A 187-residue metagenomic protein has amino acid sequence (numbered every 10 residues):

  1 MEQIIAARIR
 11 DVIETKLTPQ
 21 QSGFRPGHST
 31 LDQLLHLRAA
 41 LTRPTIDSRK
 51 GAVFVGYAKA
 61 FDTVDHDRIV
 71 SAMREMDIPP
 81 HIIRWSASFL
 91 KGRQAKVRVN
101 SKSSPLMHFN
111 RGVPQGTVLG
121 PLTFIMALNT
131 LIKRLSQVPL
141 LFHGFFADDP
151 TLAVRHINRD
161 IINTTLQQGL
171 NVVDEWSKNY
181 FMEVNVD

Functional and structural regions predicted by a protein language model:
M1-P114, V154: Conserved pre-catalytic core of RNA-dependent polymerases
I5-Q21, L122-I157: Active-site palm subdomain of RNA-directed nucleic acid polymerases
Q33, F124-A127, T165-G169: Hydrophobic alpha-helical membrane-association signature
R38-L41, L131, Q137-P139, K178: Eukaryotic intrinsically disordered and solvent-exposed regulatory patches
L41-R49, D174-D187: Short, charged alpha-helical motifs in flexible N/C-terminal segments and linkers
K59-M76, P150-K178: Catalytic palm subdomain of template-directed nucleic-acid polymerases, centered on the conserved carboxylate motif
S101, Q168, E183-D187: Short, conserved micro-motifs composed of acidic
G116, G120: Short, conserved phosphate/pyrophosphate- and ester-handling motifs at nucleotide-, phospho-/glycolipid
